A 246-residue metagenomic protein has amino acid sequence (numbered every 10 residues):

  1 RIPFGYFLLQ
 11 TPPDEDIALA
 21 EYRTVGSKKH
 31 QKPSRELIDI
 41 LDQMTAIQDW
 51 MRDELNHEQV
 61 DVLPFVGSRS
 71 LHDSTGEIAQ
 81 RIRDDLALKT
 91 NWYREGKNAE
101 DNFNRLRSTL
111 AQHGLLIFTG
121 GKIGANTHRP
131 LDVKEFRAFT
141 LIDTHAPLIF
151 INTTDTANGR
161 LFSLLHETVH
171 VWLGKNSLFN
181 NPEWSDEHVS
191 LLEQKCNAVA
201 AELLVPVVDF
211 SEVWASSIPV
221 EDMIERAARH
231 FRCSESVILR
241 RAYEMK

Functional and structural regions predicted by a protein language model:
R1-K246: Short juxta-domain linker segments that transition from a proline/glycine-rich, charged coil into a short amphipathic
